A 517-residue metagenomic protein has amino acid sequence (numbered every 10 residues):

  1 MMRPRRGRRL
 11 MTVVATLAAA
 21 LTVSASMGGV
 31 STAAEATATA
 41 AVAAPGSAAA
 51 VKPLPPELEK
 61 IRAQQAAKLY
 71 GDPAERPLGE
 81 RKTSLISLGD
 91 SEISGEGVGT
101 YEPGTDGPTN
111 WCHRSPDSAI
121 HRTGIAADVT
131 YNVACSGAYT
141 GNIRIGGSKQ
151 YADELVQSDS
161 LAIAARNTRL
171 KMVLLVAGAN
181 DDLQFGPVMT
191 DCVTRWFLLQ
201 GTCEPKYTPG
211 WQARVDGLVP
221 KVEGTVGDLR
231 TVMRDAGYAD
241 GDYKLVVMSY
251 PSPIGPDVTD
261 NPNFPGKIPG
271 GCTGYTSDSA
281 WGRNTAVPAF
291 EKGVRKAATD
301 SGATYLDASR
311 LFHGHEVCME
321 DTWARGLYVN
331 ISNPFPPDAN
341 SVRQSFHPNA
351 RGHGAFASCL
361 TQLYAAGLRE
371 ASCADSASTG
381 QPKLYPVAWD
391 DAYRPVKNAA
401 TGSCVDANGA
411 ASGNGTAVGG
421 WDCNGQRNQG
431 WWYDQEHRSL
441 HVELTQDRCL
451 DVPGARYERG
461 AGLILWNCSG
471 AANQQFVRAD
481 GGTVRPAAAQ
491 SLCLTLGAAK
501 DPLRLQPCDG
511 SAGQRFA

Functional and structural regions predicted by a protein language model:
M1-A44: Secretory targeting and sorting signals
S31-G79, T83: Low-complexity, acidic Ser/Thr/Pro-rich repeat tracts that form intrinsically disordered stalk/linker regions of very
A63-C135, V193-W196: Serine-esterase "nucleophile elbow" of acetyl-processing enzymes
S84-E96, V129-A134, K171-V176, D181-L183 (+4 more regions): Structural recognition of the beta-strand scaffold that forms the well-ordered cores of secreted hydrolase catalytic
G146-T168: Short, well-structured alpha-helical segments in soluble
A162-S332, P336: Alpha-helical cap/lid subdomain in secreted, periplasmic, or secretory-pathway luminal O-acyl-processing enzymes
N330-S378: Histidine-centered active-site loop/cap adjacent to the catalytic His in serine esterases/O-acetyl transfer systems
L384-S412, G430-Y457, N473-K500, R515-A517: Extracellular glycan-recognition/adhesion modules and their associated mucin-like linkers
